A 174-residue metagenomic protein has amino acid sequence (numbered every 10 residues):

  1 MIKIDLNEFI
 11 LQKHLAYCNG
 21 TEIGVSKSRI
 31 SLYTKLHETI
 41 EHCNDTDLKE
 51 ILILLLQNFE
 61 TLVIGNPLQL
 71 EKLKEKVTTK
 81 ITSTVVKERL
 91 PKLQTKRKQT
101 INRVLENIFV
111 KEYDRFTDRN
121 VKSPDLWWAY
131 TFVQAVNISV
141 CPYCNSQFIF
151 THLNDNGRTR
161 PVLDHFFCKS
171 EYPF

Functional and structural regions predicted by a protein language model:
M1-P124: N-terminal accessory alpha/beta regions
Y113, V133-V136, L153-D155: N-terminal start-of-chain detector that recognizes signal peptides and the immediate post-cleavage beginning
T117-A129, D164-C168: Short Cys/His-rich Zn2+-coordinating modules
K122-P124, V133, R158: Short, glycine/acidic-rich beta->alpha junctions
W127-N137, Y172-P173: Short, flexible, mixed-charge glycine/proline-rich loop motifs that serve as phosphate/nucleic-acid-contacting
C141-C144: Short cysteine-rich clusters marking metal-coordination/redox-active sites
S146-F174: Histidine-centered nuclease catalytic patch
